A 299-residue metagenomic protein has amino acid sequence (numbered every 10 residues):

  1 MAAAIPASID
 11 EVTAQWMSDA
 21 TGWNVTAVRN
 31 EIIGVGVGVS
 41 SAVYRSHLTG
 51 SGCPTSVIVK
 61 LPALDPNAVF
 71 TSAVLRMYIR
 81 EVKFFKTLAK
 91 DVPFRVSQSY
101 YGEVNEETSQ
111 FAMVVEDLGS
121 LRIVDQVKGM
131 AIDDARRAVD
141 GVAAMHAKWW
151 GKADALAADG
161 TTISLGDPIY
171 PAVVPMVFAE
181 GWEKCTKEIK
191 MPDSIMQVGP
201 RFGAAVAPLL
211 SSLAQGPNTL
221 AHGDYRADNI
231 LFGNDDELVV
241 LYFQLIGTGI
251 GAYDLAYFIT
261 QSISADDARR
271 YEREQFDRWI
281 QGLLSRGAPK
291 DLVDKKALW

Functional and structural regions predicted by a protein language model:
M1-Q110, G233-L238: Conserved NTP-binding catalytic cores of kinases and kinase-like/nucleotidyltransferase enzymes across multiple kinase
A2, L121-H222, N234: ATP-dependent phospho-/nucleotidyl transfer catalytic cores
V37-L48, G52-C53, V57-I58, A205-G251: Active-site acidic catalytic loop and adjacent metal/ATP-binding pocket of ATP-dependent phosphoryl transfer enzymes
N67-T71, I123-K128, L241, F258-A265: Glycine- and acidic
K83, T87, L245, G251-A288: Active-site activation/catalytic loop segments of kinase-like enzymes and analogous catalytic loops in related
V92, R122, H146-A153, W279 (+2 more regions): A generic secondary-structure signal for well-formed alpha-helical elements
T108-L121: Conserved short submotifs of the Hanks-type protein kinase catalytic core that shape the nucleotide-binding pocket
R136, Q281-W299: Helix-rich C-terminal or lid/interface subdomains of diverse kinases
